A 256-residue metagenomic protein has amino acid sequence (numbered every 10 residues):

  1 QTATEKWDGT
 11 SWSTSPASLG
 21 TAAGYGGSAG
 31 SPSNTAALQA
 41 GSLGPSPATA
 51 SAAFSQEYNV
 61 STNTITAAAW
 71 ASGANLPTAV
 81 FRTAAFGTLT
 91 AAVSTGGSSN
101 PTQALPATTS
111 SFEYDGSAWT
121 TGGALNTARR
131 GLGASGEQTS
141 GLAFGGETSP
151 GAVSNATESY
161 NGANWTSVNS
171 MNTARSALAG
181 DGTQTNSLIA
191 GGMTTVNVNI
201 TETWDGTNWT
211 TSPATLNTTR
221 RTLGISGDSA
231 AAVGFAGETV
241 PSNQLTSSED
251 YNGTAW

Functional and structural regions predicted by a protein language model:
Q1-W256: Polar, enzyme-active/binding microenvironments
